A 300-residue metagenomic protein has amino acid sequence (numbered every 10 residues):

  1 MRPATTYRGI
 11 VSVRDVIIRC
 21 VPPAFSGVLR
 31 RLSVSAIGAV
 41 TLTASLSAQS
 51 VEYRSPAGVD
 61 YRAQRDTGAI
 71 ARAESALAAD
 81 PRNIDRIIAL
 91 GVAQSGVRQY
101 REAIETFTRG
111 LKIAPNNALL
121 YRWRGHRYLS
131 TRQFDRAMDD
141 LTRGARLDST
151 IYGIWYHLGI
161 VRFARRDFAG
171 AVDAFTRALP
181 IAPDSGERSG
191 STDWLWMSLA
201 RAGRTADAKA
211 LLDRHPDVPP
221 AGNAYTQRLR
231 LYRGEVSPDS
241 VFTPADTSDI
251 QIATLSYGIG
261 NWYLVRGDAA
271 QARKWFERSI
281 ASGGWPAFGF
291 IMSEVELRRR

Functional and structural regions predicted by a protein language model:
A48-D85, A89, G96-V97: N-terminal leader/linker segments that initiate helical-solenoid repeat arrays
S75-A76, R109-G110, R143-G144, R177-A178 (+2 more regions): Canonical positions in the second alpha-helix
A79, I113, L147, I181-D184 (+2 more regions): Structural marker of alpha-solenoid helical repeat scaffolds
I84-D85, A118-L119, Y152-G153, G186-S189 (+2 more regions): Helix-start (N-cap) detector for alpha-helical repeat units in TPR-like alpha-solenoids, especially tetratricopeptide
V92, H126, I160, M197-L199 (+2 more regions): Residue-level recognition of tetratricopeptide repeat
